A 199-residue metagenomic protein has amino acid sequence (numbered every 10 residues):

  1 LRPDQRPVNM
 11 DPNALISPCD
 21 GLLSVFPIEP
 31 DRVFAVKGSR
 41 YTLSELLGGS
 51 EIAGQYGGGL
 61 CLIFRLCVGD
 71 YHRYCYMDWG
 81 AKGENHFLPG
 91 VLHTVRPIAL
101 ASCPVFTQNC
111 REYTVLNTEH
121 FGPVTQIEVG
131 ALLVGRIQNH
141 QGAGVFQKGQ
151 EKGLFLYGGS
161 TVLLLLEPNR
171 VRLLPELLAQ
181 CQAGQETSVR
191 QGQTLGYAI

Functional and structural regions predicted by a protein language model:
L1-I199: Contiguous, well-folded functional domains in the mature portion of proteins
